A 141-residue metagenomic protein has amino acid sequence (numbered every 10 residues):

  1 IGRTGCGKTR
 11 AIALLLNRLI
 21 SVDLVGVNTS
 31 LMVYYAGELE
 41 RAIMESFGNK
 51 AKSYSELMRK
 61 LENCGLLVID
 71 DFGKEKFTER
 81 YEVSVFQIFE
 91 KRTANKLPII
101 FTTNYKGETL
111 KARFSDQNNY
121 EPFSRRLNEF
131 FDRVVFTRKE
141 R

Functional and structural regions predicted by a protein language model:
I1-I12: Walker A/P-loop nucleotide-binding motif
G5, K52-E56, V85-Q87, Y120-E121: A generic local structural motif
I12-A13, A51: Generic detector of contiguous secondary-structure segments
L16-N17, S21, L39-S46, F72-R141: Replace "adjacent to P-loop NTPase cores in ATP/GTP-dependent enzymes" with "adjacent to NTP-binding cores
I20-N63: Short glycine-rich substrate-engagement loop in P-loop NTPases that contacts/grips substrate
L66: Walker B motif beta-strand of ABC-family P-loop ATPases
